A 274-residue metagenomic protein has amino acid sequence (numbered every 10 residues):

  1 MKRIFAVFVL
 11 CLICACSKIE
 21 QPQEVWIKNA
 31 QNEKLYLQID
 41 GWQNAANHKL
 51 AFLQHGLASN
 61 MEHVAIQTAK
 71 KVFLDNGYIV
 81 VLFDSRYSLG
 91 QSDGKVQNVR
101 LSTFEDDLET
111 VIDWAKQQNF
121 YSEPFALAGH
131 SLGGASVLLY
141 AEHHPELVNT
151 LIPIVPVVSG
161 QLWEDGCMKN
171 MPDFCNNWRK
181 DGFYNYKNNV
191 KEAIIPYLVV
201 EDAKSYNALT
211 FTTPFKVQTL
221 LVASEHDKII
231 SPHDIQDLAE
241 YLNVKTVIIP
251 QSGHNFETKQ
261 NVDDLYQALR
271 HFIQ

Functional and structural regions predicted by a protein language model:
I19-Q43: N-terminal cap/lid segment of alpha/beta-hydrolase-fold proteins
A58-K70, H233: The serine-hydrolase catalytic nucleophile loop
M61, L89-N119: Catalytic nucleophile-loop/oxyanion-hole region of alpha/beta-hydrolase and closely related hydrolase-like folds
K70-S92: Conserved alpha/beta-hydrolase
E146-A193: Hydrolase active-site cap/lid region
F215, L221-A223, D227: Short beta-strand/loop motif that positions the catalytic acidic residue of the alpha/beta-hydrolase fold
K228-D234, E257: Conserved alpha/beta-hydrolase "acid-adjacent" motif
S252-D264: Catalytic histidine-centered segment of alpha/beta-hydrolase-like enzymes
